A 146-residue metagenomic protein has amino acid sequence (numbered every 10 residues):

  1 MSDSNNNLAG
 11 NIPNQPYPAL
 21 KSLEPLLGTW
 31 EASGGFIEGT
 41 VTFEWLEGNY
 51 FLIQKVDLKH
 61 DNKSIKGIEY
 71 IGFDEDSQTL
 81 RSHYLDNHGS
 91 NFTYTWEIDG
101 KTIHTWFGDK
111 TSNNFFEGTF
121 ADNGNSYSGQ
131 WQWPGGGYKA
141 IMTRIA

Functional and structural regions predicted by a protein language model:
M1-A146: Hydrophobic small-molecule pocket/channel-lining residues, especially in calycin-type beta-barrels
